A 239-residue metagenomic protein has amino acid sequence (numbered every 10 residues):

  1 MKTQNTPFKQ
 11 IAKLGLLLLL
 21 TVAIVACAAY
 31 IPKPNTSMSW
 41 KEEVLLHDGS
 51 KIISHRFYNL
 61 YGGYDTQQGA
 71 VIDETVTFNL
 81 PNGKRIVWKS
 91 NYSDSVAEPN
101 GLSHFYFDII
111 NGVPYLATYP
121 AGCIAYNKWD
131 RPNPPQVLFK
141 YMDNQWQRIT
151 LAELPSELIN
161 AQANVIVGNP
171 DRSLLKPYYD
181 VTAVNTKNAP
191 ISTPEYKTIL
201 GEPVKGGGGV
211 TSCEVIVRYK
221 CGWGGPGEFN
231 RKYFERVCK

Functional and structural regions predicted by a protein language model:
M1-Q10: N-terminal secretory signal peptides that target proteins for export/translocation
F8, F57, F78, F105-F107 (+3 more regions): Phenylalanine-focused residue identity feature
G15-A26: Bacterial N-terminal signal peptides
C27-V87: N-terminal export/targeting and maturation segments
G62-R148: Structured domain cores in non-transmembrane regions
I109-K239: Acidic, small-residue rich beta-repeat scaffolds with periodic aromatic anchors
